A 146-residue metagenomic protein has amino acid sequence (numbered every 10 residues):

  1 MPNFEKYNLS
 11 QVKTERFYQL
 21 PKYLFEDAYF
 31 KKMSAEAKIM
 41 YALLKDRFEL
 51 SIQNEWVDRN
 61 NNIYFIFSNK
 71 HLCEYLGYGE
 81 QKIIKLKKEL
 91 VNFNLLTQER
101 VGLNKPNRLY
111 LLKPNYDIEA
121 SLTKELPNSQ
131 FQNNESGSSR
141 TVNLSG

Functional and structural regions predicted by a protein language model:
M1-E26: An N-terminal low-complexity regulatory-tail signal and nearby short nucleic-acid-interaction modules
N3, K113-G146: Charged low-complexity intrinsically disordered patches
S10-K13, N104, F131: A generic structural signal for short, non-catalytic loop/turn and secondary-structure boundary residues
F17, A35-E36: A short glycine-rich, His/Asp/Glu-containing loop-to-beta-strand
Y23, K70, P114-Y116: Generic structural motif
Y29-F30, A35, D46-L111: Winged helix-turn-helix DNA-binding recognition segment
